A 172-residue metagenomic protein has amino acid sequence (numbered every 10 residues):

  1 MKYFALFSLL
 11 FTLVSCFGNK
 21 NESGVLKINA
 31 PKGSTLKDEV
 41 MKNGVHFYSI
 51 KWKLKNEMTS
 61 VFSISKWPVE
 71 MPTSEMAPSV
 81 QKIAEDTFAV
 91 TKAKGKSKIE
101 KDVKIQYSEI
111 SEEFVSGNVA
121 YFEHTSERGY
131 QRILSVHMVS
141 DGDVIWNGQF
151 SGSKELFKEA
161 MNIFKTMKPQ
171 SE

Functional and structural regions predicted by a protein language model:
M1-F4: Positively charged n-region of N-terminal signal peptides that target proteins for export
V14-S15: C-terminal motif of bacterial Sec signal peptides marking the signal peptidase cleavage site
S23-N43: Proline-anchored loop/turn motifs at beta-strand termini and strand-loop-strand connectors
P31-T35, G142-E172: Surface-exposed amphipathic alpha-helical segments
D38, T91-G95, K168-S171: Sec/Tat-exported extracytoplasmic proteins
G44-L134: Conserved polar/disulfide-associated segments of primarily extracytoplasmic proteins
R132-W146: A short, solvent-exposed beta-edge/loop patch
